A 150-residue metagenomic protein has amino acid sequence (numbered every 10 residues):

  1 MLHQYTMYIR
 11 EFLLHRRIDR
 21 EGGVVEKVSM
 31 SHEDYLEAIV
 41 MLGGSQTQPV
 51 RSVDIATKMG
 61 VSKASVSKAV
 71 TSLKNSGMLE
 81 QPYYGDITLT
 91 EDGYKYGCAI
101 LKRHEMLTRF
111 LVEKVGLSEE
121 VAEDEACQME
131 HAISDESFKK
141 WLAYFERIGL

Functional and structural regions predicted by a protein language model:
M1-I18, D124-L150: C-terminal regulatory/oligomerization modules of transcriptional regulators
Y8-E37: Short alpha-helical segments that sit at the start of domains
E26-V61: N-terminal helix-turn-helix DNA-binding core of bacterial DNA-binding proteins
S52-Y83, E91: Canonical helix-turn-helix DNA-binding module
V61, G116-L117, L150: Helix N-cap/coil-helix junction residues
G85-H104: Basic, amphipathic "hinge/linker" alpha-helix immediately C-terminal to the N-terminal HTH DNA-binding motif
L101-M129, S134-D135: Arg/Lys-rich, alpha-helical DNA-contact motif
